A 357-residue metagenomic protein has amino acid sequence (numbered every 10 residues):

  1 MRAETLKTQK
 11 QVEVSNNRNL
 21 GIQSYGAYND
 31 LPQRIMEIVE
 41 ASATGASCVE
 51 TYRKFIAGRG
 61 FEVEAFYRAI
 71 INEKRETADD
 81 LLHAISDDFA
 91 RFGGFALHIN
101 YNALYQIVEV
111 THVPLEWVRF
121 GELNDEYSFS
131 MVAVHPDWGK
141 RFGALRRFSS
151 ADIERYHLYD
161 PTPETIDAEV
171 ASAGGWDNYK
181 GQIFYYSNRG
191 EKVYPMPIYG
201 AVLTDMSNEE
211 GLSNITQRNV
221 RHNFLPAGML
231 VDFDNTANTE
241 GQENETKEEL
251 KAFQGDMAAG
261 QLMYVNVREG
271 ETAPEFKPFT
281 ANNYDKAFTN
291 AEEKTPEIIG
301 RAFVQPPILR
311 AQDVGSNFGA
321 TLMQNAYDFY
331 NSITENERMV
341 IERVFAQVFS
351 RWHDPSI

Functional and structural regions predicted by a protein language model:
M1-A46, K54-R268: Structured, contiguous alpha/beta core segments that scaffold functional sites
S42, Y327-V348: C-terminal structured domain segments
H83, F224-A227, E293-E297, Q324 (+1 more regions): Non-catalytic, well-ordered alpha-helical scaffold segments
Y127-E164, Q242-A320, M339-I357: Long amphipathic alpha-helical segments
G228-F233, P274-N282, Q324-N331: Short, hydrophobic beta-strand segments
